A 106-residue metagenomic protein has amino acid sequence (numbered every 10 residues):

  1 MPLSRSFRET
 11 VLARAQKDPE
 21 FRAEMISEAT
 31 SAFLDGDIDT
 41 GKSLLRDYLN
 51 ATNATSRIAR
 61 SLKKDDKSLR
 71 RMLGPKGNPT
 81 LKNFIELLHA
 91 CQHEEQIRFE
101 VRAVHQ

Functional and structural regions predicted by a protein language model:
M1-L44: N-terminal flexible/basic segments that precede or flank functional cores
R5, E9, R71, I97-Q106: Short, charged recognition helix plus adjacent turn of helix-turn-helix-like nucleic-acid-binding domains
N50-R70: Short alpha-helical DNA-recognition segment
G74: Residue-level detection of the helix-turn-helix DNA-binding "recognition helix"
G77-N78: A secondary-structure capping/hinge motif
L81-R98: DNA major-groove recognition helix of helix-turn-helix/homeodomain DNA-binding modules
